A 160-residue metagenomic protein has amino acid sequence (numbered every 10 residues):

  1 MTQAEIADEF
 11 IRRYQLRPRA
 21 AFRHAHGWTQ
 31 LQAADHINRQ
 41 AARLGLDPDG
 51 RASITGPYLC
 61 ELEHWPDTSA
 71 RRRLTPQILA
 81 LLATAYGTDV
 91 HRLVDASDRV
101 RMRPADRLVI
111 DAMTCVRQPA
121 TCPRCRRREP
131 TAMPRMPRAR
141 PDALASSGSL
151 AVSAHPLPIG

Functional and structural regions predicted by a protein language model:
M1-H36, D47-V152: Short amphipathic recognition helices of helix-turn-helix/homeodomain-type DNA-binding modules
A41-R43: Amphipathic alpha-helical segments of tetratricopeptide repeats
P156-G160: Amphipathic alpha-helices of TPR/Sel1-like and other helical repeat/solenoid scaffolds
